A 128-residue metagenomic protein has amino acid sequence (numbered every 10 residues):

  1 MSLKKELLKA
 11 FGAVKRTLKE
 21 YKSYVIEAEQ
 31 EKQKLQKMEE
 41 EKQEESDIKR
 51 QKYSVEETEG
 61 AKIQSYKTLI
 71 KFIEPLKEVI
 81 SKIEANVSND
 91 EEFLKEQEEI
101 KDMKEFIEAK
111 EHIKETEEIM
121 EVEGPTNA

Functional and structural regions predicted by a protein language model:
M1-G12: Short, charge-rich amphipathic alpha-helices with coiled-coil/heptad character
L3, L35-M38, R50, S54: Extended alpha-helical scaffold regions
A10, V14-T17, Y21-M38, T58 (+1 more regions): Non-transmembrane amphipathic alpha-helical segments
L18-Y21, E59-K62, Y66, I80 (+1 more regions): A structural signal for well-ordered alpha-helices, especially hydrophobic packing surfaces of coiled-coils
V25, K32, E39, S46 (+4 more regions): Coiled-coil heptad-register positions
D47-E56, L94-Q97: Short, charged, amphipathic alpha-helical segments
S54-L76: Amphipathic alpha-helical coiled-coil segments
N89-A128: Long C-terminal interaction segments enriched in charged/acidic composition
